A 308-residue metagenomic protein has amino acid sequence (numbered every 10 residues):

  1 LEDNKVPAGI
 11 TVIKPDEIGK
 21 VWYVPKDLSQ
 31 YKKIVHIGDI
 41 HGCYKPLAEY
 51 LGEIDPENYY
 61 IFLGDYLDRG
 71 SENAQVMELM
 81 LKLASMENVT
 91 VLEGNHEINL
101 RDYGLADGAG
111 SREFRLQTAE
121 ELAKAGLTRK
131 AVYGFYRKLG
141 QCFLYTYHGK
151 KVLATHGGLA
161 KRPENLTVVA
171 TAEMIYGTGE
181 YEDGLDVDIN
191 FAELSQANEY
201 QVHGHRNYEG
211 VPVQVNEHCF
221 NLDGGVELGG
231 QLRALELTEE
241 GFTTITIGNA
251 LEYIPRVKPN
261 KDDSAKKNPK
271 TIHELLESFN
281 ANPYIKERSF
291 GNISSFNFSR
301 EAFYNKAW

Functional and structural regions predicted by a protein language model:
L1-L79: N-terminal active-site segment of His-dependent metallophosphoesterases
N4-E17, V187-A307: Acidic, His/Gly-rich catalytic cores of divalent-metal-dependent hydrolytic chemistry
W22-Q30, G52, M80-A84, F143-H148 (+2 more regions): A short acidic-Thr-Gly-centered motif at the start of a beta-strand
Y31, P56-N58, M86-N88, K150 (+1 more regions): A general structural motif
H36-G38, Y60-G64, T90-N95, T155 (+3 more regions): Active-site neighborhood of phospho(di)ester-bond hydrolases with catalytic His/Asp-centered motifs
H41-P46, D68-S71, H96-R101, A160-R162 (+2 more regions): Active-site environment of divalent metal-dependent phosphoester hydrolases
R69-V152, A160-K161, L166-I189: Active-site neighborhood of divalent metal-dependent phosphoester bond hydrolases
L144, A154-H156, A234-T238: Short, well-ordered beta-strand micro-motif
